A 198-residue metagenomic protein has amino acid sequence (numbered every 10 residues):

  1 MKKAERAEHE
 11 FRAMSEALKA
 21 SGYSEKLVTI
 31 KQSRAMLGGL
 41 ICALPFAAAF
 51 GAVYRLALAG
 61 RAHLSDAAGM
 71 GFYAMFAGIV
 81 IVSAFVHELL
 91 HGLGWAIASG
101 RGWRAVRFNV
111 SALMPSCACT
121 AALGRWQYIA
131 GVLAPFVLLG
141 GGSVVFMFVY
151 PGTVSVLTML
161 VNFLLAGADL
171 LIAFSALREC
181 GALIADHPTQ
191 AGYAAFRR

Functional and structural regions predicted by a protein language model:
M1-L58, V110-R198: Metalloprotease/metallohydrolase-associated module, dominated by Zn2+-dependent proteases
A57-D66: Membrane-interface helix termini and inter-helical loops of multi-pass transporters
S65-A68, T158: Non-cytosolic membrane-interface motifs at loop->transmembrane helix junctions
A67-A84: Short pre-active-site segment immediately N-terminal to the catalytic Zn-binding motif
I79-A84, E88, V161-D169: Alpha-helical transmembrane segments of multi-pass membrane proteins
S83-A96, P135: Active-site recognition of the HExxH zinc-binding catalytic motif
L93-R107, L177: Membrane-water interface of transmembrane alpha-helices
